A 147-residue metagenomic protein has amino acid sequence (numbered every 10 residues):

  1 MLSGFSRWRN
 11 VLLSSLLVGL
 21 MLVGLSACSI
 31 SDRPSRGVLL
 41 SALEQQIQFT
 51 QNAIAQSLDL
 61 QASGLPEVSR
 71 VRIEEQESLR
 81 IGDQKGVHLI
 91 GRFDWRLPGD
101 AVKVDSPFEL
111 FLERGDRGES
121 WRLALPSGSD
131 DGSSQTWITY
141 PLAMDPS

Functional and structural regions predicted by a protein language model:
M1-W8: N-terminal secretory signal peptides that target proteins for export/translocation
V11-L25: Bacterial N-terminal signal peptides
P34, V38-L43, F49-N52, D130-A143: Extracellular/lumenal and peripheral-membrane lipid-interaction modules
P34-G37, I47-I90: Post-signal-peptide N-terminal segment of Sec-exported extracytoplasmic proteins
R72-E77, P107-R114: Hydrophobic/aromatic beta-strand elements that line small-molecule binding cavities or substrate pockets in beta-rich
D94-S106: Short, cysteine-centered beta-strand-loop-beta hairpins and adjacent loop/turn segments enriched in charged/polar
S106-P107, R117-S147: Low-complexity, intrinsically disordered terminal/linker segments enriched in charged and Gly/Pro repeats
